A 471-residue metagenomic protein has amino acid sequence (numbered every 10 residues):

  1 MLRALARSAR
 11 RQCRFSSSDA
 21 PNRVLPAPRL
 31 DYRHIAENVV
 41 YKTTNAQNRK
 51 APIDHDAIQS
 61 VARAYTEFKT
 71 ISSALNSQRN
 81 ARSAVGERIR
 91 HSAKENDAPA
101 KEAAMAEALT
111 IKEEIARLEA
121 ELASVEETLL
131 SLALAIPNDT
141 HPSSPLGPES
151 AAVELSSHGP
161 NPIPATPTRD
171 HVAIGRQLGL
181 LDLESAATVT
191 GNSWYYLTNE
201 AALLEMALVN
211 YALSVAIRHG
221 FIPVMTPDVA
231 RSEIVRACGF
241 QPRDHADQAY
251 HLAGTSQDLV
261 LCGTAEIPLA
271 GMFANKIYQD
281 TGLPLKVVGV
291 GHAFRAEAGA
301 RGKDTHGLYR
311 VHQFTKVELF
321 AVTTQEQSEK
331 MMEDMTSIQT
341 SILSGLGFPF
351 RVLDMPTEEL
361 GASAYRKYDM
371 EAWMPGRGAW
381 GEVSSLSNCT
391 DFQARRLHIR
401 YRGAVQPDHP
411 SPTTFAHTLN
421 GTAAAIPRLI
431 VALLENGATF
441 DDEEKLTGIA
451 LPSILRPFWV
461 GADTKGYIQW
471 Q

Functional and structural regions predicted by a protein language model:
M1-P162, L180: N-terminal alpha-helical targeting/anchoring segments
T70, S157-Q471: TRNA-recognition modules of translation machinery and tRNA-sensing kinases, especially anticodon-binding
